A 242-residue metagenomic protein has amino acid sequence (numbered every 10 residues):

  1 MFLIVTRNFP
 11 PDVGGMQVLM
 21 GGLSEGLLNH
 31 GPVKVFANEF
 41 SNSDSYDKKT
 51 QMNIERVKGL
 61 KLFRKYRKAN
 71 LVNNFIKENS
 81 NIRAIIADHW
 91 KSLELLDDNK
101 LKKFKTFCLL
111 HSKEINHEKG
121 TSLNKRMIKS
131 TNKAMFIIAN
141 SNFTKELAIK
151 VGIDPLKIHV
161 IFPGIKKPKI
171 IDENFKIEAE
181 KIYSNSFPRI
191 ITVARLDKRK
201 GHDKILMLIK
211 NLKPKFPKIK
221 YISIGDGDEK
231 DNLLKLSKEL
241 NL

Functional and structural regions predicted by a protein language model:
M1, E173-R189, K215: Nucleotide-sugar donor-binding and catalytic loop/hinge architecture of NDP-sugar-dependent glycosyltransferases
V5, I182-K200, L206-I209, I222: Conserved donor-binding/catalytic core segment of Leloir-type glycosyltransferases
T6-V13, L19-R64: N-terminal strand-loop element at the rim of the active site of nucleotide-sugar-dependent glycosyltransferases
Y66-N70, L101-F107, S112-K133, I171-D172: Nucleotide-sugar donor phosphate/pyrophosphate-binding loop at the beta->alpha transition of glycosyltransferases
I85-I86, K133-S141, I224: A short beta-strand/loop micro-motif in the catalytic core of glycosyltransferases that engages the nucleotide-sugar
A87-L93, L110: Short His-centered aromatic/hydrophobic patch
F143, G164: Carbohydrate-associated surface elements
I222-I224, D231-L242: Nucleotide-activated donor-binding/catalytic signature segment of Leloir-type glycosyltransferases, i.e., the conserved
